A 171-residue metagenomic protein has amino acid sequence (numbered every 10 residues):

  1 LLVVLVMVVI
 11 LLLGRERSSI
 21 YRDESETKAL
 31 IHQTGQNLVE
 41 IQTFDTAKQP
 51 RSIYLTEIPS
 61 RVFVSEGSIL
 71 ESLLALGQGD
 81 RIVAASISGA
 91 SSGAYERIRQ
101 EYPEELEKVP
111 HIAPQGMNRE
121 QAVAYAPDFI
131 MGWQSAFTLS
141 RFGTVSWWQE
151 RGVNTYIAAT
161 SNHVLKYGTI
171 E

Functional and structural regions predicted by a protein language model:
L1-S72: Bacterial Sec-exported substrate-binding components of ABC uptake systems
R17-I20, P110, M117, N162 (+1 more regions): Structured C-terminal subdomain patch of bacterial secreted/periplasmic proteins
Q33, Y54-I58, G77, V123-A124 (+1 more regions): Extracellular/periplasmic catalytic domains that process cell-envelope and extracellular macromolecules
L38, K108-V109, T155: Predominantly a core beta-strand signature of beta-propeller blades across repeat-based propeller domains
D45, S86-G89, A159-T160: Residues at the C-termini of beta-strands that transition into short coil/loop
V64-Y125, F129-F137: A short, structured surface patch at a secondary-structure boundary
F129, S140-E171: Extracytoplasmic substrate-binding proteins
